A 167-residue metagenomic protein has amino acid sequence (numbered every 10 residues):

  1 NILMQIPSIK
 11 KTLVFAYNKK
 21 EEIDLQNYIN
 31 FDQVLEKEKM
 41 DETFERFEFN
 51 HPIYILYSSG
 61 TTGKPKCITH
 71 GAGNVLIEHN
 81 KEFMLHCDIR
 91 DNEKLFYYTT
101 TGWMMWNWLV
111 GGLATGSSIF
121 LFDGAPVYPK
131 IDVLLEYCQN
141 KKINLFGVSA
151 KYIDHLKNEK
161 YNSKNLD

Functional and structural regions predicted by a protein language model:
I2-P7, R46, G60, C87-D88 (+2 more regions): A general structural signal for short secondary-structure junctions and capping/turn motifs
I2-Q26, T115, G124-D167: Conserved adenylate-forming
L13-V14, Q26-Y57, K64, N74-H79 (+1 more regions): Conserved pre-ATP/AMP-binding loop-to-beta segment of ANL
F15, I55, I68-G71, Y98-T99 (+3 more regions): Generic beta-strand/beta-sheet core signal
V34-L35, G112, L156: A generic structural signal for nonpolar/aromatic side chains embedded in well-ordered alpha-helices
T43-R46, K66-N74, F96-T100, A125-D132: Alpha-helix capping and helix-loop boundary segments enriched in small/acidic/polar residues
T62-K64, I119: Gly-rich Lys/Arg/Thr-decorated short loops/hinges at beta-loop-alpha junctions or inter-strand turns that position
L76-K94, M104-N144, E159-Y161: Conserved AMP-binding/adenylation subdomain of ANL enzymes
